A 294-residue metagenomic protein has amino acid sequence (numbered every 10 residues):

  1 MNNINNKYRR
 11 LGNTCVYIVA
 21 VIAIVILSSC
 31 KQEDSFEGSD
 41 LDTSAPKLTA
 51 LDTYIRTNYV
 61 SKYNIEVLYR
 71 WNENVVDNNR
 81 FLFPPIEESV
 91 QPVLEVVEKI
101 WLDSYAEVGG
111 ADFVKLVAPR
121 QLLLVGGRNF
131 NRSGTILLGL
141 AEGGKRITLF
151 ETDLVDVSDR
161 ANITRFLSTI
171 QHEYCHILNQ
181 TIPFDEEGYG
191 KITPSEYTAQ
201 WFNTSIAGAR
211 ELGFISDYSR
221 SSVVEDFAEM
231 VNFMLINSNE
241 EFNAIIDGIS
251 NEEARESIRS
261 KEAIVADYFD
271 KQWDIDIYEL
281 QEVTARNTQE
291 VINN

Functional and structural regions predicted by a protein language model:
N2-I18: Bacterial N-terminal signal peptides that target proteins for export
N3-Y8, C30-G109, S257-S260, I264-N294: Acidic/polar, low-complexity intrinsically disordered N-terminal segments immediately downstream of a Sec signal
V25-S29: C-terminal motif of bacterial Sec signal peptides marking the signal peptidase cleavage site
S35, Q91-R146: Auxiliary, metal-adjacent structural segments of Zn-dependent hydrolase domains
Y105-L124, T181-I182, E241-I249, I277-E282: Surface-exposed patches in mature extracellular/periplasmic domains of secreted proteins
E151-Q171: Short pre-active-site segment immediately N-terminal to the catalytic Zn-binding motif
T164-D185, A228: Active-site recognition of the HExxH zinc-binding catalytic motif
E196-N294: Metalloprotease/metallohydrolase-associated module, dominated by Zn2+-dependent proteases
